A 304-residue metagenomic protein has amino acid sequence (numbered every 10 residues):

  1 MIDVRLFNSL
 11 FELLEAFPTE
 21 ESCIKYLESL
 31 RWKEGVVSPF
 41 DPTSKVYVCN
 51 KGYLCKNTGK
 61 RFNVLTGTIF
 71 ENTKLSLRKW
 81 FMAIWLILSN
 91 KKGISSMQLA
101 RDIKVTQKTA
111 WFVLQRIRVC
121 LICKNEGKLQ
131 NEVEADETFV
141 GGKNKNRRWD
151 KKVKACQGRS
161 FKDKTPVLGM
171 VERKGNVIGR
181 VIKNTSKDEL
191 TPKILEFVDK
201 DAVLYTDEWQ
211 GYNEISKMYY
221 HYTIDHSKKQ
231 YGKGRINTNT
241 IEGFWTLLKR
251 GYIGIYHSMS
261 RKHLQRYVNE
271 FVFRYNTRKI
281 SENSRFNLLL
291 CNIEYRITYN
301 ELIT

Functional and structural regions predicted by a protein language model:
M1-T304: Residue-level recognition of single "structural anchor" positions that define or cap local secondary structure
